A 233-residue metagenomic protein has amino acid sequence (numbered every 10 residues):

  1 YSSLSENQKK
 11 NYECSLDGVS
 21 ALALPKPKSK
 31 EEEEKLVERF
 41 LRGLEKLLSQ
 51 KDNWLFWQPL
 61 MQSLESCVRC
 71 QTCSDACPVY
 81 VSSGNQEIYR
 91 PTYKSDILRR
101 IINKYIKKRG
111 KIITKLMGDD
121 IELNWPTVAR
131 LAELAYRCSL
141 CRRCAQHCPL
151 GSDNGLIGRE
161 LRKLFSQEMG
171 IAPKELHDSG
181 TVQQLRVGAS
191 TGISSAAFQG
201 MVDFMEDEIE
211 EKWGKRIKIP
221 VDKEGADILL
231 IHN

Functional and structural regions predicted by a protein language model:
Y1-A135: Ferredoxin-type iron-sulfur electron-transfer modules and their immediate structural context
L55-L64, R99-N233: Iron-sulfur-cluster electron-transfer modules
